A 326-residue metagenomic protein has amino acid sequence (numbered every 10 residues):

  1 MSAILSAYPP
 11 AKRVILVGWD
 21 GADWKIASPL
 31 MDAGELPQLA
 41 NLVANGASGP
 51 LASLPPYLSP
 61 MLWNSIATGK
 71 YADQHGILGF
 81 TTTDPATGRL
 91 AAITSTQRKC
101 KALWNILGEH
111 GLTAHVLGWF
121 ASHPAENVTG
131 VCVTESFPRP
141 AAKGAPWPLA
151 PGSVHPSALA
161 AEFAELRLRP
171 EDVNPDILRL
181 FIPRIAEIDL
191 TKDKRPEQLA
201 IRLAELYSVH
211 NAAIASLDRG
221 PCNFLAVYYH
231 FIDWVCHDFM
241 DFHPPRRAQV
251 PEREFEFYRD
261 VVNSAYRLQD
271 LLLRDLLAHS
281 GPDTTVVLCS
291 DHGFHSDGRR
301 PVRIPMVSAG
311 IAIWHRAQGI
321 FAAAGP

Functional and structural regions predicted by a protein language model:
M1-A11, A215-L217, L277-P282: A short acidic-Thr-Gly-centered motif at the start of a beta-strand
M1-S48, F120: Active-site-proximal N-terminal segment of extracellular/periplasmic enzymes that hydrolyze or transfer
A11-A27, L42, I66, L107 (+4 more regions): Beta-strand elements within well-structured catalytic alpha/beta cores of enzymes that handle phosphate/sulfate esters
A27-K70, T113-H115: Short, structured active-site-proximal loop/turn typified by the sulfatase FGly-forming signature C/S-X-P-X-R
S48-A67, L117-N127, Y228-F231, H292-S296: Short, solvent-exposed turn/loop segments enriched in Gly/Ser/Thr/Pro and often Arg
L58-M61, H75, N127-V128, I304 (+2 more regions): Short, solvent-exposed loop/turn segments at the edges of secondary structure
K70-R253: His/Asp/Glu-rich, glycine-adjacent segments that coordinate divalent cations and/or stabilize oxyanion chemistry on
D283-G325: Histidine-centered active-site microenvironments of extracellular/periplasmic hydrolases and transferases
